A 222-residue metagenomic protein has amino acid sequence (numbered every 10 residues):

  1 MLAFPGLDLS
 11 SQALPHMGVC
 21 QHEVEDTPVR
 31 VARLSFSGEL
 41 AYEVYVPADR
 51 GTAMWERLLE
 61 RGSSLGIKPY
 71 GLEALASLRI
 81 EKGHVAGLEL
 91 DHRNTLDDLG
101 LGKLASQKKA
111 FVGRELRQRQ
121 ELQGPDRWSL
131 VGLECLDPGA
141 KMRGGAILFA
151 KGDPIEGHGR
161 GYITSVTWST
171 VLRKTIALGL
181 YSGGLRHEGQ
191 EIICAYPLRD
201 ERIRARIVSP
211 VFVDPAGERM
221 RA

Functional and structural regions predicted by a protein language model:
M1-A222: Conserved, structured C-terminal
